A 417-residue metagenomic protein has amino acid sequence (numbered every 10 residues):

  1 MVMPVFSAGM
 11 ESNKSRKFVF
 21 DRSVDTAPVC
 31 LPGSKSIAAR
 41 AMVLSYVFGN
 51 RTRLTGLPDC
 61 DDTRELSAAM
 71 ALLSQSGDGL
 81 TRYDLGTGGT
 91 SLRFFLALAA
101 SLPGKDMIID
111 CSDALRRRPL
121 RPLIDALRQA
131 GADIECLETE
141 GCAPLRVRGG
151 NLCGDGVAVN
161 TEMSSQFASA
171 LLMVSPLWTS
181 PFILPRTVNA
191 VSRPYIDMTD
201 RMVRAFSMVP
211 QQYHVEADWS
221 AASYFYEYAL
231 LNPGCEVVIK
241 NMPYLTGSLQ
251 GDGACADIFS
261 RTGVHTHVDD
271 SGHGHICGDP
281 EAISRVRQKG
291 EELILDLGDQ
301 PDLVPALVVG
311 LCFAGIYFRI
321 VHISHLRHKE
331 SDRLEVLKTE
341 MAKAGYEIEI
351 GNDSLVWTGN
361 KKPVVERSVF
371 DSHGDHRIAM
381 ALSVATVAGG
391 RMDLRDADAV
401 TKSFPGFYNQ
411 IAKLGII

Functional and structural regions predicted by a protein language model:
V2-I417: Short, structured segments at the rim of ligand-binding sites
